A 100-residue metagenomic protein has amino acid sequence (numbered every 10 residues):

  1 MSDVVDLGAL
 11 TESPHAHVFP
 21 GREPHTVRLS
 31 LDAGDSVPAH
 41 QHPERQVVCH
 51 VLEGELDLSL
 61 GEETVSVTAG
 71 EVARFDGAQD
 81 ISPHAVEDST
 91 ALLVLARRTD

Functional and structural regions predicted by a protein language model:
M1-E23, V27: A short, N-terminal "cap"/entry segment at the start of jelly-roll beta-barrel domains of the cupin/DSBH fold
H25-H42: Conserved short histidine dyad/triad with adjacent acidic residue
S36-P38, A73, G77-S82: Histidine-centered metal-chelating micro-motifs
R45-G61: Glycine- and acidic-residue-biased ligand/ion/polar-headgroup-sensing regions
L52, T68-A69, E87: A cytosolic small-molecule/anion-sensing beta-strand core signal
E55-D57, T64, D80, T90: Structural motif
G61-A78: Short acidic-glycine-tyrosine-enriched beta hairpin
G77-D100: Ligand-binding loop in jelly-roll beta-barrel domains
